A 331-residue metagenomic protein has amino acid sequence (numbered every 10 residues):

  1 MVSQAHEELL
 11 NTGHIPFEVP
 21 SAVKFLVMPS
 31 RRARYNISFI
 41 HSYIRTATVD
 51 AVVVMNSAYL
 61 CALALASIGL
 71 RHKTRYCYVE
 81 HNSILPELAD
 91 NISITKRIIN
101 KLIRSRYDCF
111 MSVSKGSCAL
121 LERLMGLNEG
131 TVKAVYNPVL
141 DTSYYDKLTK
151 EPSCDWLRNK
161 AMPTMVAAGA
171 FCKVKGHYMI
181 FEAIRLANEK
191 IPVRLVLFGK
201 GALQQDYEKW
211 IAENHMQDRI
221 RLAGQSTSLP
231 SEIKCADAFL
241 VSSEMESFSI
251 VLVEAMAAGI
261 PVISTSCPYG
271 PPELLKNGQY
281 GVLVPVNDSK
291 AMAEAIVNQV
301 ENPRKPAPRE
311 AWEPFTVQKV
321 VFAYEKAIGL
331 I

Functional and structural regions predicted by a protein language model:
M1-R34: N-terminal strand-loop element at the rim of the active site of nucleotide-sugar-dependent glycosyltransferases
V54-A62, E80: Short His-centered aromatic/hydrophobic patch
Y107-A134, V139-S143: A short, active-site helix/loop in glycosyltransferases that binds the activated sugar's phosphate group
P163-L186, A202-E208: A conserved mid-protein helix/loop that constitutes part of the nucleotide-sugar donor-binding site
Q225, E244: Aromatic "clamp/platform" in nucleotide-sugar-dependent glycosyltransferases that forms part of the donor/acceptor
P261-T265: Short hydrophobic beta-strand element within catalytic cores of glycosyltransferases and related nucleotide-activated
K276-S289, V297-P303: Conserved acidic donor-binding segment of nucleotide-sugar-dependent glycosyltransferases
L283, R304-I331: A charged, aromatic-enriched C-terminal amphipathic alpha-helix characteristic of glycosyltransferases across folds
